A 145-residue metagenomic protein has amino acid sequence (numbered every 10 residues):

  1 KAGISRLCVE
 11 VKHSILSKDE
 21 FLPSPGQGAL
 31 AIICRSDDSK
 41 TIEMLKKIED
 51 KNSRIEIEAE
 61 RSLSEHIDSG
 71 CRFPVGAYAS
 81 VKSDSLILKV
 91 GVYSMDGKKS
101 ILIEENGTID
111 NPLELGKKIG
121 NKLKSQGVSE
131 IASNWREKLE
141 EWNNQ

Functional and structural regions predicted by a protein language model:
K1-Q145: Small-molecule-sensing regulatory modules
